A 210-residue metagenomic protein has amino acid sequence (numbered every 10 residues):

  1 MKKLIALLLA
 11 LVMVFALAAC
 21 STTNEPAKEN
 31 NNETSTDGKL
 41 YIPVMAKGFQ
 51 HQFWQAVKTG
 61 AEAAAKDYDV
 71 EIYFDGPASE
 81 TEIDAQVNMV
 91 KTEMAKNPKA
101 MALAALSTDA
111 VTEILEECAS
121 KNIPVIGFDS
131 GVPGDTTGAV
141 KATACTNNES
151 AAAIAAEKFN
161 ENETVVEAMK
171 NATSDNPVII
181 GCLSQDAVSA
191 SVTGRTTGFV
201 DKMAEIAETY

Functional and structural regions predicted by a protein language model:
K2-K3, K47: A general lysine-centric signal
K3-T23: Sec-dependent N-terminal signal peptides of Gram-positive bacterial secreted proteins and lipoproteins
C20-Y210: A residue-level marker of the well-folded mature domains of exported/periplasmic proteins
